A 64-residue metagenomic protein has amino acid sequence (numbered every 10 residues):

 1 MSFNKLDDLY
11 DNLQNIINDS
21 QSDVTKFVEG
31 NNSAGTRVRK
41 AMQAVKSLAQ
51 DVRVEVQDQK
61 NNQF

Functional and structural regions predicted by a protein language model:
M1, N61-F64: Short acidic DE-rich linear segments
M1-D23: N-terminal acidic leader/helix
F3, Q14, V38, A49 (+1 more regions): Metal-centered catalytic cores of metalloenzymes
Y10, A34, V56-Q57, N61: A charge-rich, low-complexity, intrinsically flexible signal that marks solvent-exposed coils, linkers, repeats
I17, Q21-V24, K46-A49, R53-V56: A structural signal for well-ordered alpha-helices, especially hydrophobic packing surfaces of coiled-coils
V28-T36: Short, surface-exposed loop/turn segments at secondary-structure junctions
G35-Q43: Short, charged, amphipathic alpha-helical segments
